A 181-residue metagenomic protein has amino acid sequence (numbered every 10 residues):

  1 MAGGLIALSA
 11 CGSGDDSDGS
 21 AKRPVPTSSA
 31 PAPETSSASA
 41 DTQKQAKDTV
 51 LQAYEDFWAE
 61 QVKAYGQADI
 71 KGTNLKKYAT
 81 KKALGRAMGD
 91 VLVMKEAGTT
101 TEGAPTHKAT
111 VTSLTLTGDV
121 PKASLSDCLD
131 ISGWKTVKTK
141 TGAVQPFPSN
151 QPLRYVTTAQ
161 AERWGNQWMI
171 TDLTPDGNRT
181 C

Functional and structural regions predicted by a protein language model:
M1-S9: Sec-dependent bacterial lipoprotein signal peptides
L5-I6, G14-D16, A21, T100 (+2 more regions): Compositionally biased, intrinsically disordered low-complexity regions
L8-Q52: N-terminal low-complexity, Pro/Thr-rich disordered segments that flank secretion/membrane-targeting signals
D15-D18, D41, D48, D56 (+6 more regions): Acidic-enriched, low-complexity/disordered segments with a strong bias for Aspartate over Glutamate
T35-A104: Core segments of small alpha/beta cavity-forming domains
K77-T180: Structured, amphipathic secondary-structure segments that form assembly/contact surfaces in multi-subunit
